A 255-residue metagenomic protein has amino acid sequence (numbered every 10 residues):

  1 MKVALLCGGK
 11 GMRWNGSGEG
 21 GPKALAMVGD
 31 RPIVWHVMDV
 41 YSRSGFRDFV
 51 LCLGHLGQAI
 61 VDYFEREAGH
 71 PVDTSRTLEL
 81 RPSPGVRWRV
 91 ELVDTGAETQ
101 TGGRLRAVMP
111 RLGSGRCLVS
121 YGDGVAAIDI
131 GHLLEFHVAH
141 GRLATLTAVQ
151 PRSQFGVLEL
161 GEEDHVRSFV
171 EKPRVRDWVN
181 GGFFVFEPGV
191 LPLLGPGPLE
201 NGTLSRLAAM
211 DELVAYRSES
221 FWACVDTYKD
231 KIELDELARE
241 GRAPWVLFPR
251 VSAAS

Functional and structural regions predicted by a protein language model:
M1-D62, L92: N-terminal glycine-rich phosphate-binding loop and ensuing alpha1 helix
L25, V157-L160, A215: A structural signal for short hydrophobic beta-strand segments in well-ordered beta-sheet cores
D30-R31, E98-T101, G197: A conditional alpha-helix N-cap/helix-loop micro-motif detector
I33-H36, R104-A107, T203: Well-ordered alpha-helical segments embedded in enzymatic catalytic cores
A59-E162, L193: Conserved beta-loop-beta/alpha segment of the NTase-like Rossmann-fold superfamily that binds/positions NTPs
R116-L118, V125, D129-V138, Q150-S153 (+1 more regions): Catalytic-core segments of class I nucleotidyltransferases/pyrophosphorylases that form NMP-activated intermediates
